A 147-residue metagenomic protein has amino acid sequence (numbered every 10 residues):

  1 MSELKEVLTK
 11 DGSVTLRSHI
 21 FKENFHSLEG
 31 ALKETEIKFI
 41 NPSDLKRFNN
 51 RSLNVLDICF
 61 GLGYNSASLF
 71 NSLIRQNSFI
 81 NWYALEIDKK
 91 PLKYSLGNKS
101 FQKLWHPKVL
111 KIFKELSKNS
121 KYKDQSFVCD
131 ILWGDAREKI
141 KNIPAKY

Functional and structural regions predicted by a protein language model:
M1-L56, F70-F101, F127: Rossmann-like AdoMet
S52, A145-Y147: Local beta-strand N-terminus motif with an aromatic residue
C59: Conserved glycine-centered beta->alpha loop in an early N-terminal alpha/beta scaffold
L62-A67: Glycine-rich SAM-binding Motif I of class I
Y94-P144: S-adenosyl-L-methionine
